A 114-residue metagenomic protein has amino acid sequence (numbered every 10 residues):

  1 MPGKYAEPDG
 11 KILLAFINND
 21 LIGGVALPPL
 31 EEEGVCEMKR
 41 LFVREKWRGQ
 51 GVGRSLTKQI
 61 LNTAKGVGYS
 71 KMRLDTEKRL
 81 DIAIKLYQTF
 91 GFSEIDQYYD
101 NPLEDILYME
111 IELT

Functional and structural regions predicted by a protein language model:
M1-K39, R44-K46, T57-Q59, T63 (+2 more regions): Acetyl-CoA-dependent GNAT
D20, V67, E104: Structured loop/turn residues at beta-strand edges in well-structured enzyme cores
E33, V67, D75: Residue-level signal for short amphipathic helical patches enriched in basic/charged and nearby hydrophobic residues
R48, K65, Q88: Short polybasic/polar patches that bind polyanions
G51, G68: Conserved G/P- and acidic residue-centered "switch" motifs that form tight phosphate/ATP-binding loops in soluble
S70-T114: C-terminal "cap" of GNAT-fold acetyltransferases
